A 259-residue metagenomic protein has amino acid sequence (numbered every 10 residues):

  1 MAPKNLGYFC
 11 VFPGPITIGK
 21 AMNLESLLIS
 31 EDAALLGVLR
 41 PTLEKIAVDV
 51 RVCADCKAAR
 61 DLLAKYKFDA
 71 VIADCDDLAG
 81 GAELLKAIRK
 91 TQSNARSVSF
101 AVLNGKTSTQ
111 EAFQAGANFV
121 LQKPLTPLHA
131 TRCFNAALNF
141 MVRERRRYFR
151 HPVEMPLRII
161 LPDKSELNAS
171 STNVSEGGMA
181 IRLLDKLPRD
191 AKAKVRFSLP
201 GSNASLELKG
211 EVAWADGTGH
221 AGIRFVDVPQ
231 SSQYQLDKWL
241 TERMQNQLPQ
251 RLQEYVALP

Functional and structural regions predicted by a protein language model:
M1-P259: Structured alpha-helical
